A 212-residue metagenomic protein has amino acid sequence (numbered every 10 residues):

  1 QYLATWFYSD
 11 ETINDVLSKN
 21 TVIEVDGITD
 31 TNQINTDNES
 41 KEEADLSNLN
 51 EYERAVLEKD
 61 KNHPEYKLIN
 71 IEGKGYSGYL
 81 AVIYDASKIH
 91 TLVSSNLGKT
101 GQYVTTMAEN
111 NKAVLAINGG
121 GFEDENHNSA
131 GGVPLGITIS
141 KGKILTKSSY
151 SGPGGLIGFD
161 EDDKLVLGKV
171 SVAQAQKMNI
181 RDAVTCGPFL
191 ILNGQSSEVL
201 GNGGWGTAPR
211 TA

Functional and structural regions predicted by a protein language model:
Q1-S148: Zymogen propeptides
Y76-G78, N110-K112, G152-G154, T185 (+1 more regions): Extracytoplasmic
E123-G203: Active-site-adjacent helix-turn-beta-strand microarchitecture at beta-sheet edges that either contains or buttresses
